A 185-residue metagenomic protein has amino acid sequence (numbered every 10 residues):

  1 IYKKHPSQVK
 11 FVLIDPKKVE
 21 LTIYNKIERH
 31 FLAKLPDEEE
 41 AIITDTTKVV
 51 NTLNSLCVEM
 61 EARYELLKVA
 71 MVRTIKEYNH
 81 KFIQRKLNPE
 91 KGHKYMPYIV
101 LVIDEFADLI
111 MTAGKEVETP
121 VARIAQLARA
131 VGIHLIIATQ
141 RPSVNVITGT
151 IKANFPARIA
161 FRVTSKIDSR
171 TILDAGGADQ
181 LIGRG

Functional and structural regions predicted by a protein language model:
I1-V72, M96-V163, I167-I182: P-loop NTPase catalytic phosphate-binding loop
L66-H93, T112: P-loop NTPase nucleotide-binding/switch module
E77, I182-G185: Conserved AAA+ ATPase small/helical "lid" subdomain
